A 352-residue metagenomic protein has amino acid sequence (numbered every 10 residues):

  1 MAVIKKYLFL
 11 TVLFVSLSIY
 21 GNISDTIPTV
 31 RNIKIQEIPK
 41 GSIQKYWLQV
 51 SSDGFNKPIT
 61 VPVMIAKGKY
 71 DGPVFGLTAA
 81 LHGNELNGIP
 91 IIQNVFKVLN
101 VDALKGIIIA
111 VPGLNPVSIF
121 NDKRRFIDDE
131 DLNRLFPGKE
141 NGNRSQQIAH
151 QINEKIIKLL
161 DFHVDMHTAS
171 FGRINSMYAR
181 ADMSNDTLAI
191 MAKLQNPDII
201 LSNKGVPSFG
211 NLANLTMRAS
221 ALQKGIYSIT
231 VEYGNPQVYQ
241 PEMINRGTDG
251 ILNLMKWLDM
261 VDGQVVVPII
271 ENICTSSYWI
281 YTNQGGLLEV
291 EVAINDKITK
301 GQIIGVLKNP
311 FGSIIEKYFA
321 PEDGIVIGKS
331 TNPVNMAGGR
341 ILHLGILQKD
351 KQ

Functional and structural regions predicted by a protein language model:
A2-Y7, Y20-Q352: Structured catalytic-domain cores with a bias toward divalent-metal coordination
Y7-V15: Sec-dependent N-terminal signal peptides
